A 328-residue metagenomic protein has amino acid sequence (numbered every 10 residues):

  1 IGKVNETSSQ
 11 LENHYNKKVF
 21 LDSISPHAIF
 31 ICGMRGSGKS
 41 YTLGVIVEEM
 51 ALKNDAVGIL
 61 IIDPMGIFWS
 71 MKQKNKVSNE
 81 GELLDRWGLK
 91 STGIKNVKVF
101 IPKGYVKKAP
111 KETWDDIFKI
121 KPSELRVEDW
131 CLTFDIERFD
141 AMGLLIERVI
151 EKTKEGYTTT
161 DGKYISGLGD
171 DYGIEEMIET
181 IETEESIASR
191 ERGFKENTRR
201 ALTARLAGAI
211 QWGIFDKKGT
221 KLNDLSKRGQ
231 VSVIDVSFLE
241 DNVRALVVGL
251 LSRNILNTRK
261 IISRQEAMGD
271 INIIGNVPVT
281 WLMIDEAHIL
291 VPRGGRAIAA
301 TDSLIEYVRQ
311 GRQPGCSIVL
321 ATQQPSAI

Functional and structural regions predicted by a protein language model:
I1-K17: N-terminal pre-Walker A segment at the start of P-loop NTPase domains
K17, I24-I29, R228-I234: Pre-Walker A (Motif I) flank of P-loop NTPase domains
M34: P-loop (Walker A) phosphate-binding loop of NTP-binding proteins
G38: Conserved glycine(s) of the Walker
Y41: Conserved Walker
V45, C316, Q323-Q324: Conserved H-loop
V45-V57, I61, M65-E306, Q313: P-loop NTPase motor domains
S326-I328: Conserved H-loop
